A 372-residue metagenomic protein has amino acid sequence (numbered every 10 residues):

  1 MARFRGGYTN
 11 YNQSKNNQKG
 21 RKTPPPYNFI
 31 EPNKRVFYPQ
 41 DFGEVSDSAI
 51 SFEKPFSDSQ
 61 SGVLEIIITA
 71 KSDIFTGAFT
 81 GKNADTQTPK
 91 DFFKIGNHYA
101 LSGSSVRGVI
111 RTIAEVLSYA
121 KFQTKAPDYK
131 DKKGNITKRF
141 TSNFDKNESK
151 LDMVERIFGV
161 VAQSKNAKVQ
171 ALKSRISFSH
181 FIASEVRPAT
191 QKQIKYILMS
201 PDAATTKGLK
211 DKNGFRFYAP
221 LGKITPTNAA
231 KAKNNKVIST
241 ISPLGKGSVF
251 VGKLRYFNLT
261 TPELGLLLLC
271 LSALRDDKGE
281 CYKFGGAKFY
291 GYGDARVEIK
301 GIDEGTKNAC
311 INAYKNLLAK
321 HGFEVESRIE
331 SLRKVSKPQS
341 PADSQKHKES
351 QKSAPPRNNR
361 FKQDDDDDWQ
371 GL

Functional and structural regions predicted by a protein language model:
M1-L372: RNA-binding basic/glycine-rich loop and surface signature characteristic of RAMP-family CRISPR effectors
